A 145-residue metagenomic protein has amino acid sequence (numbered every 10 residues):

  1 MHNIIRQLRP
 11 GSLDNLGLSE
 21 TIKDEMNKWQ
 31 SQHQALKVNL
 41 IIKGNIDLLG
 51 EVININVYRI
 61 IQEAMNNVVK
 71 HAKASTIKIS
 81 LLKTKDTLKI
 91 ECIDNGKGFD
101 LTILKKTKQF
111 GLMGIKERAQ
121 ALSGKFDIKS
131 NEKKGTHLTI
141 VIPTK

Functional and structural regions predicted by a protein language model:
M1-K145: Coiled-coil dimerization/phosphotransfer module
